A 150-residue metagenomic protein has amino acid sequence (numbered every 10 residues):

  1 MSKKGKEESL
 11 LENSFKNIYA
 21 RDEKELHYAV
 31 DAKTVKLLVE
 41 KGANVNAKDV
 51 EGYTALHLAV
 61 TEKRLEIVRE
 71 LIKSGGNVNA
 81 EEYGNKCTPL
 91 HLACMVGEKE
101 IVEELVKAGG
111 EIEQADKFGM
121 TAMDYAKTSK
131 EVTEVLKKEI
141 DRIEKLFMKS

Functional and structural regions predicted by a protein language model:
S2-D22, A108, K117-M120, Y125-S150: Ankyrin-repeat-protein effector appendages
Y19, D49, E82-Y83, D116: Ankyrin repeat boundary/linker residues
D22, G52, N85-K86, G119: Start-of-repeat signature of ankyrin repeats
Y28-A32, L58-R64, L92-E98, Y125-K130: Ankyrin repeat A-helix N-terminal signature
V50-Y53, H57-K73, N79-G84: Alpha-helical adaptor scaffolds
